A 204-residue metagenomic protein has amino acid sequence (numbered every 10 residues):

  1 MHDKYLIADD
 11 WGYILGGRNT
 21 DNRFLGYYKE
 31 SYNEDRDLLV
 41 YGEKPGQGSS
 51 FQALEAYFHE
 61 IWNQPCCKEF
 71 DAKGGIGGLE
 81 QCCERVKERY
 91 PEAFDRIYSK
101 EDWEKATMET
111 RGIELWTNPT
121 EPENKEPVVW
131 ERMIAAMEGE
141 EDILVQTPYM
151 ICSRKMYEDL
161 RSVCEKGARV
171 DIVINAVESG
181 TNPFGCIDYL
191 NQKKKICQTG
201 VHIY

Functional and structural regions predicted by a protein language model:
M1-Y204: Charged, low-complexity intrinsically disordered terminal segments
